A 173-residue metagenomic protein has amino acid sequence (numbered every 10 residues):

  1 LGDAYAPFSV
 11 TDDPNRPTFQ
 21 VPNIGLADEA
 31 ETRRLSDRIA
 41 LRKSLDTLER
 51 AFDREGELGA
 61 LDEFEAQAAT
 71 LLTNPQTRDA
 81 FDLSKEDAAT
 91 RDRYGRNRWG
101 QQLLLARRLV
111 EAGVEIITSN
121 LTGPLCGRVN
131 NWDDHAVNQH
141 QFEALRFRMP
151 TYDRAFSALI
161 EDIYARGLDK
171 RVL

Functional and structural regions predicted by a protein language model:
L1-L173: Ligand-binding pockets and gating/stacking loops
